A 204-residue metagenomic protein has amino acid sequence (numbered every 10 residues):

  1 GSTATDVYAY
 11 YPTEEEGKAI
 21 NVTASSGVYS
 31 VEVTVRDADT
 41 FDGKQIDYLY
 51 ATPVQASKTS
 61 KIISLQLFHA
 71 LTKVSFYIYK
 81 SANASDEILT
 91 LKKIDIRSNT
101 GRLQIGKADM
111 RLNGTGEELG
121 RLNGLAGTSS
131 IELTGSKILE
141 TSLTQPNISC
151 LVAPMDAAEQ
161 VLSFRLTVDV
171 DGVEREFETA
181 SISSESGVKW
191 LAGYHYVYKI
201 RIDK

Functional and structural regions predicted by a protein language model:
G1-T90, D95, E132-I148, Q160-V170 (+2 more regions): Short, low-hydrophobicity acidic/polar segments
A84-L125: Short, ordered, surface-exposed loop/turn motifs in non-cytosolic proteins
N99-G101, D169-V173: Change "in extracellular beta-sheet-rich domains … of secreted and cell-surface proteins" to "in beta-sheet-rich domains
T115-R121, S184-Y198: Short, surface-exposed linear segments at secondary-structure transitions and domain or protein termini
G116-S142: Active-site/ligand-binding surface loops and adjacent short beta/alpha elements that line catalytic pockets across
E174-S183: Edge beta-strands of extracellular beta-sandwich domains
